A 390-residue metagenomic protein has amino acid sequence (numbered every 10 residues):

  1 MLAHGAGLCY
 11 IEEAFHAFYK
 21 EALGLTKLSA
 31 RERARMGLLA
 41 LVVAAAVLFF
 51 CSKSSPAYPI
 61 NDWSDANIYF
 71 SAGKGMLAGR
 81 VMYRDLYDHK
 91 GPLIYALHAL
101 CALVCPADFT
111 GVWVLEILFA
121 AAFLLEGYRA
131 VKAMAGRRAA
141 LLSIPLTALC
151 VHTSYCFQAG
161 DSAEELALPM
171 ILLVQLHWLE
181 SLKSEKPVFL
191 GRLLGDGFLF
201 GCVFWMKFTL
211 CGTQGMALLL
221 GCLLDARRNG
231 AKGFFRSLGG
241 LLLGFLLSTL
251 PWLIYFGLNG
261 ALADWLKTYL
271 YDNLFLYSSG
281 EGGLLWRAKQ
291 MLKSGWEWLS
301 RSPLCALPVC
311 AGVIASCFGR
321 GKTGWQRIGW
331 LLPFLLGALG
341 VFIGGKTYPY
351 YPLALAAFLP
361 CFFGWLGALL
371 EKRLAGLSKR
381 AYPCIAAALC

Functional and structural regions predicted by a protein language model:
E12, E21, T213-L246, C317-G324 (+3 more regions): Perimembrane helix-loop-helix junctions
P92, A96, C105-L125, F157 (+1 more regions): Loop-to-helix entry region of an early transmembrane alpha helix in multi-pass inner-membrane enzymes
Y95, F109, F123, P145-L168 (+5 more regions): Aromatic- and kink-enriched transmembrane "portal" helix at the membrane-lumen/periplasm boundary that abuts
V114-M134, L142, L149, L173: Transmembrane-helix motifs of polytopic, lipid-linked glycan transferases
L125, E297-R327, L331, L335 (+1 more regions): Hydrophobic, aromatic-rich transmembrane alpha-helices and their immediate juxtamembrane boundary segments
L166-E185, R192, F200, G221-L223 (+1 more regions): Specific aromatic-rich, kink-prone transmembrane helix
F189-L210, Q214-L219, L243, L247 (+1 more regions): Membrane-interface alpha helices of multi-pass inner-membrane proteins
G212, A338-G340, G344-K379: Hydrophobic/aromatic-rich transmembrane helices and adjacent perimembrane loops
